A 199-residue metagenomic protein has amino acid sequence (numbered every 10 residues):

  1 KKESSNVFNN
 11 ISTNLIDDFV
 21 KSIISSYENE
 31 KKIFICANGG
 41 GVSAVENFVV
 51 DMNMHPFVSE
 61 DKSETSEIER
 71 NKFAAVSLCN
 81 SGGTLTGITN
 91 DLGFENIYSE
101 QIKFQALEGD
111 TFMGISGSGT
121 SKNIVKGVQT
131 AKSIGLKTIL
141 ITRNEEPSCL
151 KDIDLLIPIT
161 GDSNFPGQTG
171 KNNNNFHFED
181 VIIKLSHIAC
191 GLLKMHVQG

Functional and structural regions predicted by a protein language model:
K1-I11: Generic N-terminal amphipathic, Lys/Arg-enriched alpha-helix
S22-A106: Glycine-rich, small/polar surface segments that engage phosphate groups of diverse ligands
N38, N80, G117, R143-N144 (+1 more regions): Cofactor-binding loop segments of dinucleotide-utilizing enzymes, especially the Rossmann-like FAD- and NAD(P)+-binding
G41-E46, T120-G127: Short glycine/serine/threonine-rich phosphate/pyrophosphate-binding segments that cradle anionic phosphate groups
D61-E64, L136-S148: A short glycine-rich beta-strand->turn/loop micro-motif centered on a GG-aromatic cluster
V128-G135: Surface-exposed amphipathic alpha-helices with a cationic face
T142-G199: Short alpha-helices
